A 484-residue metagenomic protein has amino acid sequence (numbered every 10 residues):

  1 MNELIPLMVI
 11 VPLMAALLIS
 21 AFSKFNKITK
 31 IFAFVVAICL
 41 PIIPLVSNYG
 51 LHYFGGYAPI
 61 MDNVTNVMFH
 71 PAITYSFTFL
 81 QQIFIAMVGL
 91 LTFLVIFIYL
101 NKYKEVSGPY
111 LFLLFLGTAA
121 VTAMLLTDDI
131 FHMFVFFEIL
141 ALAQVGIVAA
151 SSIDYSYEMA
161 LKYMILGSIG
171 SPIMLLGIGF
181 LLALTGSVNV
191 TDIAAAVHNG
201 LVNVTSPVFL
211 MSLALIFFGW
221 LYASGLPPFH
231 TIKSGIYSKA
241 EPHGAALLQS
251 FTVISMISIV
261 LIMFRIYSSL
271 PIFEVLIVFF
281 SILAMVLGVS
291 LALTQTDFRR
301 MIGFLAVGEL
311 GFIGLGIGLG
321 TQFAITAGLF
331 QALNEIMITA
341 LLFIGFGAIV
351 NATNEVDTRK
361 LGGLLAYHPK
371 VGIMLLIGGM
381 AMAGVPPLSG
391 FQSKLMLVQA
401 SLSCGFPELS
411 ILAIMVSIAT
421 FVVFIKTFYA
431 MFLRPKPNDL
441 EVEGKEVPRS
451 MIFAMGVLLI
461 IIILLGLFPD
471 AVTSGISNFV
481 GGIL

Functional and structural regions predicted by a protein language model:
M1-L7, M14-F112, A195, S477-I483: Transmembrane helix-loop-helix hairpins at membrane boundaries of multipass inner-membrane proteins
M1-V11, F77-G89, I130-A143, F209-Y222 (+2 more regions): Structural signature of hydrophobic alpha-helical transmembrane segments
K24-I38, Y103-G117, F131-F134, S152-P172 (+7 more regions): Membrane-interfacial loop-to-helix junctions in multi-pass inner-membrane proteins
F112, L116, A120-V208, Y222 (+1 more regions): Alpha-helical multi-pass transmembrane bundles of energy-transducing inner-membrane proteins
I147, V197, Y237, F264 (+2 more regions): Interfacial segments of multi-pass membrane proteins
A214-L276, G303, K370: Short helix-boundary/re-entrant hairpin motifs in multi-pass inner-membrane proteins
P227, T339-G345, E408-E443: Predominantly late transmembrane helices and immediately cytosolic-facing juxtamembrane segments
H368-K370, I425-L484: Cytoplasmic/organellar membrane-interface segments at the starts of transmembrane helices in multi-pass inner-membrane
